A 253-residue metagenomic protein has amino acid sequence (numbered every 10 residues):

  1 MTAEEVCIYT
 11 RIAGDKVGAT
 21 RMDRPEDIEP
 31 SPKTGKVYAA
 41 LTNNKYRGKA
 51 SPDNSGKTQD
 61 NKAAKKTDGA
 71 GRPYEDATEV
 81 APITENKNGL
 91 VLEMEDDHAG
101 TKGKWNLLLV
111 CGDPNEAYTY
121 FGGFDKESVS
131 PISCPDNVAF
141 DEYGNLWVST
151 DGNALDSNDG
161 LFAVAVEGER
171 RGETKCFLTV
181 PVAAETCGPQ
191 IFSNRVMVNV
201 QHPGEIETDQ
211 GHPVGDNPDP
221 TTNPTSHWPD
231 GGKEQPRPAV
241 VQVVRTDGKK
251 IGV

Functional and structural regions predicted by a protein language model:
M1-V253: Sequence/structural signature of beta-propeller domains
